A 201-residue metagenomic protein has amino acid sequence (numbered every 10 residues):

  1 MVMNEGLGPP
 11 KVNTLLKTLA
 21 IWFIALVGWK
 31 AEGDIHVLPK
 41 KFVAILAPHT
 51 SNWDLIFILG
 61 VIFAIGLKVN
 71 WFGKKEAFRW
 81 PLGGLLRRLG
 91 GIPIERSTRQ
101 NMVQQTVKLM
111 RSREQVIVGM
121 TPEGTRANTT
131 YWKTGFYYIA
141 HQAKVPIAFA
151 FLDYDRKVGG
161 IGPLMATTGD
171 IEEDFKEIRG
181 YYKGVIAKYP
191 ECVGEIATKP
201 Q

Functional and structural regions predicted by a protein language model:
V2-K11, L15, Q100-Q201: Non-catalytic C-terminal accessory region of glycerolipid acyltransferases and related lyso-lipid remodeling enzymes
P9-I21, L86-T98: Acidic/glycine-enriched edge-of-secondary-structure segments
T18-F42: A short, well-structured juxtamembrane/interface segment
T18-L19, F57, P81, Q105 (+1 more regions): Short Gly/charged-rich anion-binding patches and loops
V27-K30, I94-Q105: Glycine-rich, highly charged phosphate/nucleotide-binding loops
G33, V37-S97, Y154: Catalytic core of membrane glycerolipid acyltransferases/transacylases, capturing the structured, soluble-facing
